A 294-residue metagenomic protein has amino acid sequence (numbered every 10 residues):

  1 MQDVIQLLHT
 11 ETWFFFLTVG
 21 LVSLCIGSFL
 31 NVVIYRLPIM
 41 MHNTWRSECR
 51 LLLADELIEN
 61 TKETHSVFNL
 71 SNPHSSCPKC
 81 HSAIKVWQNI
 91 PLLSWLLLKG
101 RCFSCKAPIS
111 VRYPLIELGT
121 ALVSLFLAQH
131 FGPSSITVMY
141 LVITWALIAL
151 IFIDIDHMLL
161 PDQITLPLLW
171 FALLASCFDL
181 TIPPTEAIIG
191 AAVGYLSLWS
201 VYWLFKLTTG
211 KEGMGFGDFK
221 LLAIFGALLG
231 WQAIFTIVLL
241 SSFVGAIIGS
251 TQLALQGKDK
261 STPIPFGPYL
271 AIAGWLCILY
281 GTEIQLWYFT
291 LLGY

Functional and structural regions predicted by a protein language model:
Q2, Q6-L7, T12-R36, S200-E212 (+1 more regions): Alpha-helical transmembrane segments
L7-W13, Q129-V138, P184-I189: Interfacial loop-to-helix junctions that mark the boundaries of transmembrane helices in multi-pass membrane
V19, I136-V244, L286-Y294: Functional transmembrane core segments of multi-pass inner-membrane proteins
R36-R112: Membrane-proximal soluble regions of multi-pass membrane proteins
V67, N72, I90, S104-Y113 (+3 more regions): Interhelical loop and helix-boundary elements at the membrane-water interface of polytopic inner-membrane proteins
H81-Y140, G217-D218, A223-I224: Multi-pass membrane catalytic core of lipid/isoprenoid biosynthesis enzymes
I116-V123, I164-F171, F219-L221, F266-A271: Core segments of transmembrane alpha-helices that mediate helix-helix packing or line hydrophobic substrate/ligand
A128-Q129, I151-I155, S176-D179, L255-Q256 (+1 more regions): Structural signal for the C-terminal ends of transmembrane alpha-helices and the immediately following loop
